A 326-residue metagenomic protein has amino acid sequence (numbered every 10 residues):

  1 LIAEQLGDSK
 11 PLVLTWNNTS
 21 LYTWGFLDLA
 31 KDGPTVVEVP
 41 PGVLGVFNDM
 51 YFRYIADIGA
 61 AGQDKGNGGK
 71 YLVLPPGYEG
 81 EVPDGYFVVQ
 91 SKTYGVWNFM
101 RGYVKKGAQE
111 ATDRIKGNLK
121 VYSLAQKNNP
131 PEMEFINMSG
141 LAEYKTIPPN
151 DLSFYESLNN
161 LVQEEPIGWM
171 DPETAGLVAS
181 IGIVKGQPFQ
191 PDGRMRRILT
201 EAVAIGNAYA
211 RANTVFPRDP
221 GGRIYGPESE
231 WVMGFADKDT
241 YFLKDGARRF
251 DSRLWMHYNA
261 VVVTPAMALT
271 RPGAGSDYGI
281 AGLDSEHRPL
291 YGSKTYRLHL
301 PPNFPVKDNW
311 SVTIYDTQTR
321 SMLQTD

Functional and structural regions predicted by a protein language model:
L1-D326: A compositional/structural signature for long, glycine/proline-rich flexible linkers and loops on extracytoplasmic
